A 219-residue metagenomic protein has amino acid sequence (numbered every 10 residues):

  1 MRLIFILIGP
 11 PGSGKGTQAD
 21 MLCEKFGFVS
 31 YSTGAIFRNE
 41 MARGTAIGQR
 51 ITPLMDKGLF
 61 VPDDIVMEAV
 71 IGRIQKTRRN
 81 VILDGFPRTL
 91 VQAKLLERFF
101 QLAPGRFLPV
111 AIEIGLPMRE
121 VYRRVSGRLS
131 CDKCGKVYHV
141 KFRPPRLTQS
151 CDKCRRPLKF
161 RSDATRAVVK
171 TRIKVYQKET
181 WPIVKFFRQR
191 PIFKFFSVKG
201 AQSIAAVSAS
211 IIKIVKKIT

Functional and structural regions predicted by a protein language model:
M1-T219: Glycine-rich phosphate-binding loop of ATP-dependent small-molecule kinases
